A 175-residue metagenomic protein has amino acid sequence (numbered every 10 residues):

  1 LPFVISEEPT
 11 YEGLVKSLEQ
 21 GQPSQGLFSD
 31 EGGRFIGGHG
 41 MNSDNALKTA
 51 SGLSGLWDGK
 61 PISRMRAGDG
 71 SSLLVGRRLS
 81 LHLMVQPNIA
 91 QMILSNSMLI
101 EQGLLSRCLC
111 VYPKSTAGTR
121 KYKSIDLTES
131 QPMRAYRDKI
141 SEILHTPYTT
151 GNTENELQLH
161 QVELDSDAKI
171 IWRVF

Functional and structural regions predicted by a protein language model:
L1-F175: Phosphate-handling catalytic cores of nucleic-acid transaction enzymes
